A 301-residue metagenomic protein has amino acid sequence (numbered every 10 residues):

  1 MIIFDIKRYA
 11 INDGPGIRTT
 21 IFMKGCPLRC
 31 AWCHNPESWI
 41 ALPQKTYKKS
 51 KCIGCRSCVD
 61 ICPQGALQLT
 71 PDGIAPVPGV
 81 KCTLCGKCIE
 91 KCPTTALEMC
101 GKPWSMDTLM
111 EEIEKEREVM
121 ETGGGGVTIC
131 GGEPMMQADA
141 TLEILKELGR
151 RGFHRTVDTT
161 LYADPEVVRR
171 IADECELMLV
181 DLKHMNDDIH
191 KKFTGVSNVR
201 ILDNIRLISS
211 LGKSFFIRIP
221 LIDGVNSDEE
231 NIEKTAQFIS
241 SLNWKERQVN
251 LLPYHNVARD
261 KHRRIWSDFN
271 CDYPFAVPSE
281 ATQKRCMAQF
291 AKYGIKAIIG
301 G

Functional and structural regions predicted by a protein language model:
I2-P15, D223-G301: Auxiliary Fe-S-binding modules of radical SAM enzymes
F4-S57, A75-L84: N-terminal pre-triad scaffold of radical SAM enzymes
G14-P15, F22, I40, Q44-K49 (+2 more regions): N-terminal-biased segments
A31-S38, S57-V77, K87-P103: Iron-sulfur cluster-binding cysteine motifs and their immediate structural context in ferredoxin-like electron-transfer
Y47-K48, K191-S197, W266-F275: Short glycine-enriched, charge-decorated loop/helix-capping segments at active-site entrances that position
D107-R264: Conserved AdoMet/S-adenosylmethionine-binding subsite of the radical SAM
